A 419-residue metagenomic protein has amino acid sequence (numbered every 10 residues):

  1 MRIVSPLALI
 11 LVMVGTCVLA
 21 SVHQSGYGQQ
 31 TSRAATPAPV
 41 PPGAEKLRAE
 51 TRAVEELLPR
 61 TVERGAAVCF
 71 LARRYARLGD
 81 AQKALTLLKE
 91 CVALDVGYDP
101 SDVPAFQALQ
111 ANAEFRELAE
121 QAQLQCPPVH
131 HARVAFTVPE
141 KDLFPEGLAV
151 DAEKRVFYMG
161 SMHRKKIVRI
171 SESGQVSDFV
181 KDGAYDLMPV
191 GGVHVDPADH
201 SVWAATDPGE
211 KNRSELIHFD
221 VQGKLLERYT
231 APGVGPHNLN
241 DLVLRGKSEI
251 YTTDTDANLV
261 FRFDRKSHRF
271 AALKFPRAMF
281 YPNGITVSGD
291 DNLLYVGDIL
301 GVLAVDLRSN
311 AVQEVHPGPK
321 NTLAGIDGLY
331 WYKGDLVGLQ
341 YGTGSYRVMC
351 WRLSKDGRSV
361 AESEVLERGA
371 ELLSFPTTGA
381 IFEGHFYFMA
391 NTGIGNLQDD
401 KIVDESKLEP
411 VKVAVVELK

Functional and structural regions predicted by a protein language model:
V40-A53: Helix-turn-helix repeat elements of alpha-solenoid scaffolds
G97-A122: TPR/TPR-like alpha-solenoid helical repeat scaffolds
L124-F144, E362-S363: A short helix->beta-strand "capping" segment at the edge of beta-propeller domains
H130-R133, R213-K247, T253: Asp-box/WD-like beta-propeller blade repeats and closely related beta-sheet repeat scaffolds
P139-K154, M162, A184-P208, P232-I250 (+4 more regions): Beta-rich, blade/repeat-based domains predominating in secreted/periplasmic proteins but also intracellular
S171-Q175, D220-K224, D264-H268, D306-N310 (+2 more regions): Short loop/turn segments that connect beta-strands within beta-propeller blades
